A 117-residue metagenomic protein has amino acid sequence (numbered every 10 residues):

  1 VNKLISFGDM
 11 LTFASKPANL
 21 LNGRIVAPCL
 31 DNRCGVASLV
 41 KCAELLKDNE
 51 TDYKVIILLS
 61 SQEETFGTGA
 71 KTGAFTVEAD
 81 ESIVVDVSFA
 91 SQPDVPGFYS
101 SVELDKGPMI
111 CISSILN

Functional and structural regions predicted by a protein language model:
V1-N117: N-terminal hydrophobic/helix-forming segments and targeting peptides
